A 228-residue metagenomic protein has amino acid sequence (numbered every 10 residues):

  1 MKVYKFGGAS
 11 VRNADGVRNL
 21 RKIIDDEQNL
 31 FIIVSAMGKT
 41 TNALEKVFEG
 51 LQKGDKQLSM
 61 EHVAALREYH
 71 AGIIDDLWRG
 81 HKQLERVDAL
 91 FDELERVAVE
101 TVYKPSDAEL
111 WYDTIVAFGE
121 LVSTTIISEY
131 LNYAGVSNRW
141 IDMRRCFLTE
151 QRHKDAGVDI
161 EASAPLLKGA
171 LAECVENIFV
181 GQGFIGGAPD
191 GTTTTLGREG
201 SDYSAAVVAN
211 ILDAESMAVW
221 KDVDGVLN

Functional and structural regions predicted by a protein language model:
M1-N228: Nucleotide/pyrophosphate-binding catalytic subdomain
